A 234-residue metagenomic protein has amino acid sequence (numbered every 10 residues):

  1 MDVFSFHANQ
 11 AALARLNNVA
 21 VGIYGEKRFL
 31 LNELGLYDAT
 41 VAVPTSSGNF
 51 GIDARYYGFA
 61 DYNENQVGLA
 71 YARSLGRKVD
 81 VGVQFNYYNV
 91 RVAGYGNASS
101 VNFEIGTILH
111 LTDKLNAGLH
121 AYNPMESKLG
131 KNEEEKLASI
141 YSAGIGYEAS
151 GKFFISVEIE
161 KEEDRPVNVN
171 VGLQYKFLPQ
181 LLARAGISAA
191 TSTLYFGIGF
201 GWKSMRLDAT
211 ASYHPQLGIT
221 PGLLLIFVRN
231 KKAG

Functional and structural regions predicted by a protein language model:
M1-G234: Subset of outer-membrane beta-barrel
